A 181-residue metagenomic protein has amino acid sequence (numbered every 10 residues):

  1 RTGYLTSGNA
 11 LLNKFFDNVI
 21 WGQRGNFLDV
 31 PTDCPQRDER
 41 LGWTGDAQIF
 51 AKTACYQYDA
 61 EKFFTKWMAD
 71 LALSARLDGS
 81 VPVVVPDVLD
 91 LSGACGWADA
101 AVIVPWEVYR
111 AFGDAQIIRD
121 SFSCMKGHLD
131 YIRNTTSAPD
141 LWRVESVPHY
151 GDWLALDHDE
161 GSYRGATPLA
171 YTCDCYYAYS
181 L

Functional and structural regions predicted by a protein language model:
T2-N18, R24-G25, P31-I49, T53-V83 (+3 more regions): Active-site acid/base region of carbohydrate-active enzymes
W67, V104-P105: Hydrophobic alpha-helical segments typical of transmembrane helices and their membrane-interface/capping positions
P105, D174, A178-L181: TPR repeat positional signature
